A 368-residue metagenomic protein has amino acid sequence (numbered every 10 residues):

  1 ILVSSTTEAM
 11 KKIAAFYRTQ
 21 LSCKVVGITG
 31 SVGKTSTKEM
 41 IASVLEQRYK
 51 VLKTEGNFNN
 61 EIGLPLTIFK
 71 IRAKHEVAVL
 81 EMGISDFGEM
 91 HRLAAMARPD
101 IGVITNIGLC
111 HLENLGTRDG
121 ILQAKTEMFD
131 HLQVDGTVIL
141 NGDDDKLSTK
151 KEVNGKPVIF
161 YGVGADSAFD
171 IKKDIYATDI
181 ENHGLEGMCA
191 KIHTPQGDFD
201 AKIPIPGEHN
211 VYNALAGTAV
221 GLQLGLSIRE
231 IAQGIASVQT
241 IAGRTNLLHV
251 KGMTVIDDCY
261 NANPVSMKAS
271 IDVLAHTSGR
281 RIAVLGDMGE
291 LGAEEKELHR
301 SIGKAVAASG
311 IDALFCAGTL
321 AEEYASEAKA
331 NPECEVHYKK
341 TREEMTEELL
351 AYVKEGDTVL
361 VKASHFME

Functional and structural regions predicted by a protein language model:
I1-S5, E335-M345: Short acidic-hydrophobic, aromatic-tinged amphipathic segments that line or gate anion-handling sites
L2, E8-G142, K146-K156, E347 (+1 more regions): Phosphate-binding loop of NTP-binding sites
M10, I41, L45, T67-I68 (+3 more regions): Buried hydrophobic packing segments
V25-G27, V138-I139, L314-C316, T358-K362: Short glycine-rich phosphate-binding loop at a beta-alpha junction
I28, A242-R244, F366: ATP-dependent carboxylate/acyl-activation modules
V103-V255, G279, K304-A313, A321-E335: Acidic, Mg2+-coordinating active-site environments of NTP-dependent enzymes
I241, C259, N263-P332, Y338: Active-site beta-alpha connecting loops in nucleotide-dependent enzymes
Y338, K354-E368: Peripheral docking tails and interdomain loops at the edges of cofactor- or intermediate-handling domains
